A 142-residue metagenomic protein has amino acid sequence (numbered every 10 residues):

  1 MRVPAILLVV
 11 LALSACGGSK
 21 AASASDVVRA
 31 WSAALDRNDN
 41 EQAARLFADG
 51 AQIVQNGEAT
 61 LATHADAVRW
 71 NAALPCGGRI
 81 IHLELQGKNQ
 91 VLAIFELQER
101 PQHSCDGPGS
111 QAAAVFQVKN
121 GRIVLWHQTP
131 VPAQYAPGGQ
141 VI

Functional and structural regions predicted by a protein language model:
M1-L8: Sec-dependent signal peptide recognition, specifically the positively charged N-region followed immediately by
A12-A15: C-terminal motif of bacterial Sec signal peptides marking the signal peptidase cleavage site
G17-S19: Bacterial signal peptide processing site
A21-N38, L46: Short, aromatic-enriched amphipathic alpha-helices that serve as compact interaction elements
S25, N40-A44, H64, V68: An amphipathic alpha-helix signature
N38-G50, V54: Short, well-ordered alpha-helical segments enriched in acidic and aromatic residues
A65-G109, V115: Surface-exposed, charged secondary-structure patches
R122-I142: Low-complexity, intrinsically disordered terminal/linker segments enriched in charged and Gly/Pro repeats
